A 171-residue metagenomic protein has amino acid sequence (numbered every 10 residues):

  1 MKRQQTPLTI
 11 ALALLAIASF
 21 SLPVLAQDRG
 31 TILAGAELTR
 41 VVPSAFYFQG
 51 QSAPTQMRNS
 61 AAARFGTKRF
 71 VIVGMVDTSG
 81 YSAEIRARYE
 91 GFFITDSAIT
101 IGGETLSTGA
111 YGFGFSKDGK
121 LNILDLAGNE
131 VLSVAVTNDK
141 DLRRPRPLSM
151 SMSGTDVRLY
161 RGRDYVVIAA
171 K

Functional and structural regions predicted by a protein language model:
M1-A11: Bacterial N-terminal signal peptides that target proteins for export
I10-S21: Bacterial N-terminal signal peptides
F20, F46-F48, F65, F70 (+2 more regions): Phenylalanine-focused residue identity feature
L25-E84, S133-K171: Primarily secretory-pathway and cell-envelope proteins
D77-L126: Mid-length scaffold segments of soluble, non-membrane domains
L121-N138: Short, solvent-exposed cationic patches
